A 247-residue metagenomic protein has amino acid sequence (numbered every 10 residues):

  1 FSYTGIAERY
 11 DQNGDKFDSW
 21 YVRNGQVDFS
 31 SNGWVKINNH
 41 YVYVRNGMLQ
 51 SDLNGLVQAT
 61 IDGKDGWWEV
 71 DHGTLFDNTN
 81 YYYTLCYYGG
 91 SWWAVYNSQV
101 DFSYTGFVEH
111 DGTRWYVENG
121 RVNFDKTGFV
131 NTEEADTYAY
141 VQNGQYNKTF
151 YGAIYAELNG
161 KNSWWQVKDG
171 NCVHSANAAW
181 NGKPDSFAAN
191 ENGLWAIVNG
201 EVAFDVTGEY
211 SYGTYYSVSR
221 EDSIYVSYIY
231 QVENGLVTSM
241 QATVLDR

Functional and structural regions predicted by a protein language model:
F1-R247: Extracellular adhesion/carbohydrate-binding repeat motifs centered on closely spaced tryptophans
